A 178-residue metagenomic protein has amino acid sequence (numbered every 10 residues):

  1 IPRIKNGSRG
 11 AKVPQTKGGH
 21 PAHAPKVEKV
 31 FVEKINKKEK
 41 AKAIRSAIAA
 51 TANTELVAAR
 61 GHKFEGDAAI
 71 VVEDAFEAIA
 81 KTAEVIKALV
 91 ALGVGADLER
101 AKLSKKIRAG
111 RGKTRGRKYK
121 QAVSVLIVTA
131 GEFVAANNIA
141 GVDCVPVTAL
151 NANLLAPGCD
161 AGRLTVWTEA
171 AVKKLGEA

Functional and structural regions predicted by a protein language model:
I1-D74, I79-K120: Basic, glycine/proline-rich low-complexity segments that contact nucleic acids
K118-A178: Short basic, glycine-rich beta-strand/loop surfaces that mediate nucleic-acid
